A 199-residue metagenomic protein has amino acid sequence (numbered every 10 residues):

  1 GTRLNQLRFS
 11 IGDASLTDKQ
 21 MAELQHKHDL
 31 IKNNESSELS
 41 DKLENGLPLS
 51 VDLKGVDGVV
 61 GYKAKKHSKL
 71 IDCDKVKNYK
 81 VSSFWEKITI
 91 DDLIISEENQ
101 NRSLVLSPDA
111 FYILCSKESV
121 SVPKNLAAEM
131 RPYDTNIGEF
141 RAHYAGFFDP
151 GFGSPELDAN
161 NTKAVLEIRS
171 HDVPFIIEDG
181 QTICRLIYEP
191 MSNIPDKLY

Functional and structural regions predicted by a protein language model:
G1-Y199: DUTPase catalytic domain/fold
